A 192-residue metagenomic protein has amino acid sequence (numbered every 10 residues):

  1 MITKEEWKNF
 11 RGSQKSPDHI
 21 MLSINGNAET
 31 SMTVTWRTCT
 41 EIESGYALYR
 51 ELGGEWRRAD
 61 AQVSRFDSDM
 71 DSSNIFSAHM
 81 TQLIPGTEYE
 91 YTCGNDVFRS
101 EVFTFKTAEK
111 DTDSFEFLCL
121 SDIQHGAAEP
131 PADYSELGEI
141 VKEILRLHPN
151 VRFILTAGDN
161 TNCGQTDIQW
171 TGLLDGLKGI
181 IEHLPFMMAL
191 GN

Functional and structural regions predicted by a protein language model:
I2-L190: Divalent metal-dependent phosphoesterase catalytic cores across multiple superfamilies
